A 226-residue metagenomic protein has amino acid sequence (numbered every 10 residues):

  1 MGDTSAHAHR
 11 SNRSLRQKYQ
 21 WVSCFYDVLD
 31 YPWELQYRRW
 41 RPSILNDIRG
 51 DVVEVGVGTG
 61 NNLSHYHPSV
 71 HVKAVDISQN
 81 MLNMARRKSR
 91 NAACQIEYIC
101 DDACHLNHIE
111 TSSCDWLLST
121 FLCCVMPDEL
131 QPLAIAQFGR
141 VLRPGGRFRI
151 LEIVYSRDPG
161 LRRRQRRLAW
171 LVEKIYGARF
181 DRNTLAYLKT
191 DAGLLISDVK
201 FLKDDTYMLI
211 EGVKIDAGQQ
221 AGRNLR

Functional and structural regions predicted by a protein language model:
G2-R49, N61-N62, Q165, A169: Conserved class I S-adenosyl-L-methionine
V53-L106: Class I SAM-dependent methyltransferase SAM/SAH-binding core
C104-L117: A short acidic, Gly/Pro-enriched loop at the edge of an enzyme's catalytic core that lines a small-molecule cofactor
W116-L130: A short SAM/SAH-binding and catalytic strip from SAM-dependent methyltransferases
P132-P144: A short glycine-rich, Lys/Arg-flanked "PGG" loop and its adjoining helix->strand segment in the class I
G145-I153: Conserved beta-strand signature within the Rossmann-like core of class I S-adenosyl-L-methionine
Y176-A192: Short alpha-helix
A192, S197-R226: Core SAM-dependent methyltransferase catalytic element
